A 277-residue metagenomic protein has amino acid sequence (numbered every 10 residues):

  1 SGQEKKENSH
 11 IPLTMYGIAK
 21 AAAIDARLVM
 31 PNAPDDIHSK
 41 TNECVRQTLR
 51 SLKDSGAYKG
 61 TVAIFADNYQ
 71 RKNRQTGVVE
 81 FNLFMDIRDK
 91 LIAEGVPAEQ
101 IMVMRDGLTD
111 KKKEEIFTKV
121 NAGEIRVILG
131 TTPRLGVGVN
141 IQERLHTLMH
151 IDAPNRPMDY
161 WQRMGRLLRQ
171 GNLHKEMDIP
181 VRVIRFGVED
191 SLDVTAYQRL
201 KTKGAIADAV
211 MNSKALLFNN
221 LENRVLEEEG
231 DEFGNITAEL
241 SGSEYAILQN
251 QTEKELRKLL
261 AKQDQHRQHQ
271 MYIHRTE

Functional and structural regions predicted by a protein language model:
S1-F81, M85, D89: Conserved helicase/translocase motor-coupling segment
A19, K72, K113-F117, R126-D152 (+1 more regions): SF2 helicase motor core recognition
K20, T61-N68, G77-V78, I101-D106 (+4 more regions): Short beta-strand segments
A21-V29, D67-K72, L108-T109, P133-G136 (+5 more regions): Short, solvent-exposed loop/turn segments at secondary-structure junctions
K53-A57, G95, T118-G123, N140-Q142: Conserved catalytic network of the ASCE P-loop NTPase/AAA+ motor domain
M85-R88, I92, P97-T132: Conserved helicase ATPase core of P-loop NTP-dependent helicases/translocases
M158-W161, L168-T252: A conserved SF2-helicase RecA2
F233-E277: Long, non-membrane, amphipathic alpha-helices that form coiled-coils
